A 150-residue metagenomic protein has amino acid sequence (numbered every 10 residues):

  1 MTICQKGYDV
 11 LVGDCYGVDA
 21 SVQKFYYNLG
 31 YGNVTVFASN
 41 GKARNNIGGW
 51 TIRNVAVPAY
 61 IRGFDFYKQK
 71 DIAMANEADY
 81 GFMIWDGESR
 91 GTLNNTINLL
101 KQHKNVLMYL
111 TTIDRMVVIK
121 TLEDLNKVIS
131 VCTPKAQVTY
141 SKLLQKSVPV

Functional and structural regions predicted by a protein language model:
M1-K135, L144: Acidic/glycine-enriched connector segments
Q137-V150: A conserved mid-domain beta-alpha-beta active-site/ligand-binding segment of alpha/beta enzyme cores
